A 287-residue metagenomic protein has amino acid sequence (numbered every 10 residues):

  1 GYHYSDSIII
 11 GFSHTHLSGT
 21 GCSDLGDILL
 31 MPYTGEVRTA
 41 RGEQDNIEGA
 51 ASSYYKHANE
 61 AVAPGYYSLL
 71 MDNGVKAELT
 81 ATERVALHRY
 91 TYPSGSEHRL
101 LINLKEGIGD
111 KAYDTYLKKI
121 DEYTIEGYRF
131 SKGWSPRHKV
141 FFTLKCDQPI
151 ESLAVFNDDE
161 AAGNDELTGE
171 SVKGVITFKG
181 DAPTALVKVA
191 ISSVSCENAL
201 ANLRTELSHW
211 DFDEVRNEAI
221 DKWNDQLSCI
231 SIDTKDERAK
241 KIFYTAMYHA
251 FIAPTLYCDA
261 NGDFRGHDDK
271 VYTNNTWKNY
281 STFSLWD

Functional and structural regions predicted by a protein language model:
G1-D287: Accessory carbohydrate-recognition regions in carbohydrate-active enzymes
